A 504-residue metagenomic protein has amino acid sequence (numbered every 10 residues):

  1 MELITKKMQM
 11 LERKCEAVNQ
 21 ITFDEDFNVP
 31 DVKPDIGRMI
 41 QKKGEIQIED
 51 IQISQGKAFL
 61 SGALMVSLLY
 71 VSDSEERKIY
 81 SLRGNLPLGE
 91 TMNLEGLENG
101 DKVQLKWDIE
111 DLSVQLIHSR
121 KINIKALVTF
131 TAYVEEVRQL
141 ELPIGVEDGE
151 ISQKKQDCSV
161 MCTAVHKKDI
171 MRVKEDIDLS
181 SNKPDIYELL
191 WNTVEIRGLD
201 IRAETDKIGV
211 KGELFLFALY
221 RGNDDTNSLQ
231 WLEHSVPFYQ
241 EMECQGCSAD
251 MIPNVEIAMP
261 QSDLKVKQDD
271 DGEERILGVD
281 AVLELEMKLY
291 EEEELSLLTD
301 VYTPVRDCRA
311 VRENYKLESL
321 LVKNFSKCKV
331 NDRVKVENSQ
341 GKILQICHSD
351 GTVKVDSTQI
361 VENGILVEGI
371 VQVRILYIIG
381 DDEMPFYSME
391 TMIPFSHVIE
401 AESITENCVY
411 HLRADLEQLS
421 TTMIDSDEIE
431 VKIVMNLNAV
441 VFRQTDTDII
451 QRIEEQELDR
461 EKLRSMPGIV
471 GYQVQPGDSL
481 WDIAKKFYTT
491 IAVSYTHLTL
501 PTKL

Functional and structural regions predicted by a protein language model:
M1-Y495: Viral structural modules
T496-T502: Conserved small/polar residues in nucleotide/adenosyl-binding loops
